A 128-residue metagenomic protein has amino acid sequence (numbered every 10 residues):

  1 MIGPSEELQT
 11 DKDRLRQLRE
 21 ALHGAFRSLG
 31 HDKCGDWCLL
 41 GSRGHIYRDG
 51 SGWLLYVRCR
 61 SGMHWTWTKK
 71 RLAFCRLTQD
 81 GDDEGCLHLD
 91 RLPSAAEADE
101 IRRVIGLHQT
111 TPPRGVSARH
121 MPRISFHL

Functional and structural regions predicted by a protein language model:
M1-T111: Selected N-terminal structured segments and early membrane-anchoring regions
R103-L128: Basic DNA-binding region of bZIP-type proteins
